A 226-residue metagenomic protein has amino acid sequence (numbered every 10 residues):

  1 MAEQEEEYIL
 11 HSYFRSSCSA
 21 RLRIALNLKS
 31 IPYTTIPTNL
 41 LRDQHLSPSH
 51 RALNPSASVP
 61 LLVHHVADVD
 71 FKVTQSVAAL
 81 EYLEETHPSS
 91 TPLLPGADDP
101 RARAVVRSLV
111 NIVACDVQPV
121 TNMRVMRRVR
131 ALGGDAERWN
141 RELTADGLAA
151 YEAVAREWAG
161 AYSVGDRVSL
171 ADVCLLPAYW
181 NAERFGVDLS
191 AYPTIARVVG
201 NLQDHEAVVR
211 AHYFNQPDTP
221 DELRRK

Functional and structural regions predicted by a protein language model:
M1-Y8, T219, L223-K226: Eukaryotic N-terminal low-complexity, Ser/Thr- and Lys/Arg-rich leader segments that predominantly function as
A2-R138: GST-like domain detector, emphasizing the conserved glutathione-binding G-site in the N-terminal thioredoxin-like
L40-L41, A196, Q216: Conserved beta-strand edge residues that scaffold enzyme active sites
L46-H50, Q203, E222-R224: Short secondary-structure transition/capping segments
E84, A178-Y179, H212: Active-site-flanking alpha-helical
T91-G96, T121-M123, A161-G165, V209-F214: Short, hydrophobic secondary-structure boundary micro-motifs
V113-D204: GST-like fold's C-terminal all-alpha helical module
L148, R156, H205-L223: Charged/polar, low-hydrophobicity segments characteristic of intrinsically disordered regions and flexible loops
